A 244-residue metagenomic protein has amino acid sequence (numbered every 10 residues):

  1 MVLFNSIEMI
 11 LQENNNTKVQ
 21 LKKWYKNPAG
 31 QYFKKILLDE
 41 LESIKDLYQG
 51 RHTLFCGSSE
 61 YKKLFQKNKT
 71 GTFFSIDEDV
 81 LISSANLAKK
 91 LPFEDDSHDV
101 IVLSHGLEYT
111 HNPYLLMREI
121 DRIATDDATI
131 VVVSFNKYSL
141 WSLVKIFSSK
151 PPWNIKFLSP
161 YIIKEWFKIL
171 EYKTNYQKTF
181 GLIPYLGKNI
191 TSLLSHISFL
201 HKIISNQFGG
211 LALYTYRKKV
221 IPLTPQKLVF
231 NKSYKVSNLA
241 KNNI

Functional and structural regions predicted by a protein language model:
V2-D46: Class I SAM-dependent methyltransferase Rossmann-like catalytic core, especially the SAM/SAH-binding loop
D39, I44-L91: Class I SAM-dependent methyltransferase SAM/SAH-binding core
K89-I101: A short acidic, Gly/Pro-enriched loop at the edge of an enzyme's catalytic core that lines a small-molecule cofactor
Y114-T129: A short glycine-rich, Lys/Arg-flanked "PGG" loop and its adjoining helix->strand segment in the class I
T129-F157: Conserved class I S-adenosyl-L-methionine
N154-Q177, G181: Short alpha-helix
T174-L200, Q207-F208: Conserved catalytic loop of SAM-dependent methyltransferase domains
I197-I244: C-terminal lobe and adjacent flexible extensions of AdoMet/dcAdoMet transferase-like proteins
